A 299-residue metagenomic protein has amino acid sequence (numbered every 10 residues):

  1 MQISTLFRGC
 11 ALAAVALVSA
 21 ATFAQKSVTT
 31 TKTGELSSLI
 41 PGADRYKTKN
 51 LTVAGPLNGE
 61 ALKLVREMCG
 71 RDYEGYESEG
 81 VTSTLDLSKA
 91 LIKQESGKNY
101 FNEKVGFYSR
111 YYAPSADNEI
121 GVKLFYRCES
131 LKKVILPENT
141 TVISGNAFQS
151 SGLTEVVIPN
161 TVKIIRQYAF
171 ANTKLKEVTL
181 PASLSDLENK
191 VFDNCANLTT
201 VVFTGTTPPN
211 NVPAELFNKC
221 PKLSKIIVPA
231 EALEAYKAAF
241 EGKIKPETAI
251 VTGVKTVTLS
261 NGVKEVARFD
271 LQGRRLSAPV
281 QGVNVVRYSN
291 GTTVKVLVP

Functional and structural regions predicted by a protein language model:
M1-K26: Bacterial Sec-dependent N-terminal signal peptides
I3-L6, V285-P299: C-terminal tail/sorting-segment detector
A24-V65, L271: N-terminal segments that cap or nucleate solenoid repeat domains
Q25-K32, K49-L57, S78-G97, E103-N118 (+6 more regions): Structural signature of tandem-repeat unit edges
E35-D44, A61-G70, N189-D193, N211-N218: Short, T/G/N/S-enriched strand-turn elements that build extracellular solenoid repeat scaffolds
G121-L124, S144-A147, R166-A169, E188-V191 (+1 more regions): Consensus positions within tandem repeat domains that build extended binding/scaffold surfaces
T248-R275: Residue-level detector of functionally pivotal "anchor" positions at catalytic/ligand-binding pockets or at interdomain
D270-N290: Short, surface-exposed loop/turn motifs with a glycine/proline- and acidic-biased composition
